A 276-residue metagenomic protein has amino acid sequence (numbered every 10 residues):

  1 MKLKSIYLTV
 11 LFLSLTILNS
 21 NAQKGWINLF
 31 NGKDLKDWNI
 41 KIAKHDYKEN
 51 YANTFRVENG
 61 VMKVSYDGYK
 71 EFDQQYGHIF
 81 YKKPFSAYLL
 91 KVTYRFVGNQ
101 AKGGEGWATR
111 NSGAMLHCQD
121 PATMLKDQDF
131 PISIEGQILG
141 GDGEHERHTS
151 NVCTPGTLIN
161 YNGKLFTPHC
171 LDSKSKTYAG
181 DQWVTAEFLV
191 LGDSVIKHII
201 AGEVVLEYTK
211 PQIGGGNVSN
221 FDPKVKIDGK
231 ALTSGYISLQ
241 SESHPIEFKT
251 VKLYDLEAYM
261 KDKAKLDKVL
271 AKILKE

Functional and structural regions predicted by a protein language model:
M1-Q23: Bacterial Sec-dependent N-terminal signal peptides
Q23-E276: Carbohydrate-interacting regions of secretory-pathway proteins
